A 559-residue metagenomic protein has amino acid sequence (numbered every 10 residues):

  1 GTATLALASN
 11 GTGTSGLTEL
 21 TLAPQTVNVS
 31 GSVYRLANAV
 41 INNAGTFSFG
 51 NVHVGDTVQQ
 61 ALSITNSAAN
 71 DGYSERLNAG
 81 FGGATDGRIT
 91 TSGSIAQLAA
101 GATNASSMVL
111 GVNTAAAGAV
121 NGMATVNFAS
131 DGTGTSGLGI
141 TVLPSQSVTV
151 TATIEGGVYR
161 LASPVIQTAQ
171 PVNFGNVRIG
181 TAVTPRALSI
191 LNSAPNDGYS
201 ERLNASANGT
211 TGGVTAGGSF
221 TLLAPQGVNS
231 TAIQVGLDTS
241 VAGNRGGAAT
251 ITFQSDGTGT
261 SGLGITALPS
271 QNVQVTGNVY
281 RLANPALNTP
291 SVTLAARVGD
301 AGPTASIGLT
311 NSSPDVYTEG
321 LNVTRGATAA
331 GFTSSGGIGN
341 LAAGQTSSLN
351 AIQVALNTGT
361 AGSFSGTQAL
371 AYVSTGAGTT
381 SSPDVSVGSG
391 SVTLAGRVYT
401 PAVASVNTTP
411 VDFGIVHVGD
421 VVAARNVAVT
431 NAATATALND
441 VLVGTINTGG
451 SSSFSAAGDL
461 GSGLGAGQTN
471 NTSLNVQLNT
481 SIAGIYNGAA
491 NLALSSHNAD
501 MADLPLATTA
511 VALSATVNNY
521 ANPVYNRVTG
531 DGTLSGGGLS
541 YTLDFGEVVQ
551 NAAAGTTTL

Functional and structural regions predicted by a protein language model:
G1-L559: Feature for long, exposed domains in two main contexts
